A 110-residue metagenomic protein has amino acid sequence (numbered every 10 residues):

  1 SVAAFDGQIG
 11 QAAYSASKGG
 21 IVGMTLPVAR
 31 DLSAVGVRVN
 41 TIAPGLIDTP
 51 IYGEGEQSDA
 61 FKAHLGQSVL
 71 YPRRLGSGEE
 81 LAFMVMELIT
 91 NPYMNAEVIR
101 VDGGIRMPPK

Functional and structural regions predicted by a protein language model:
S1: Residue(s) in the substrate-gating loop at a strand-loop-helix junction that position the organic substrate next
A4-D6, M107: Conserved catalytic-site region of short-chain dehydrogenase/reductase
D6-A12, V35: Active-site loop immediately N-terminal to the catalytic Tyr-X3-Lys motif of short-chain dehydrogenase/reductase
S17, T25: Active-site helix of classical SDR
R30-A34: Alpha-helical segment proximal to the catalytic Tyr-Lys
A43-E54: Short, flexible catalytic-loop segment of classical short-chain dehydrogenase/reductase
D59-E79: Catalytic Tyr-x(3-8)-Lys segment
S77-V101, R106: C-terminal substrate-recognition "lid" of short-chain dehydrogenase/reductases
